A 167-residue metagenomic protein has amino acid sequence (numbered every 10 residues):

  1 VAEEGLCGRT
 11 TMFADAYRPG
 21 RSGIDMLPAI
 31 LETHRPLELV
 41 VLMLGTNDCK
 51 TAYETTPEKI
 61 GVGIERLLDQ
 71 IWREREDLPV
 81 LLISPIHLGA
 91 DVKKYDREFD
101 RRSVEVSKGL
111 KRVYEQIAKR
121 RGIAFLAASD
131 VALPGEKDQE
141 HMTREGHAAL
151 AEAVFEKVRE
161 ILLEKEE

Functional and structural regions predicted by a protein language model:
V1-M12: A short beta-strand-loop structural module common to alpha/beta enzyme folds
T11-S22: Structural motif
G20-E167: Alpha-helical cap/lid subdomain in secreted, periplasmic, or secretory-pathway luminal O-acyl-processing enzymes
